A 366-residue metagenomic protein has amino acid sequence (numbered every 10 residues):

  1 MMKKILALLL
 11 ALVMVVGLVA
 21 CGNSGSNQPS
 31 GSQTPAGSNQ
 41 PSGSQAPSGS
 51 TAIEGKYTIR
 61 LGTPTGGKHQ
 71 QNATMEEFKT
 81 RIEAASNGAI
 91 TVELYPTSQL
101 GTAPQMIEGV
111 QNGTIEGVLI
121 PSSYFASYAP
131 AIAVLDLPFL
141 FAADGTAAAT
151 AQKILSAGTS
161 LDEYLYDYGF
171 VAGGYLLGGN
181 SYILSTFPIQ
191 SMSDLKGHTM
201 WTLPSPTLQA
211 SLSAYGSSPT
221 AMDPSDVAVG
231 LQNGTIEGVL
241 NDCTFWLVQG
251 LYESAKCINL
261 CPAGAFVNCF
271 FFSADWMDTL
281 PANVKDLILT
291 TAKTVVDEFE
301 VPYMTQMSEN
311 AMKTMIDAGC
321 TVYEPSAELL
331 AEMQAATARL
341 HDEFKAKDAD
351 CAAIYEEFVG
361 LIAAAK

Functional and structural regions predicted by a protein language model:
M1-T58, A364-K366: Short, low-complexity disordered leader/linker segments with a strong preference for bacterial N-terminal type II
M2, L9-L10, A157, M307 (+1 more regions): Generic detector of short alpha-helix boundary/capping microenvironments and adjacent low-complexity segments
V16, S156-S160, T207, M307-N310: Transmembrane alpha-helix boundary/anchor motif
G22-G25, G49-T146, L165-K366: N-terminal secretory/targeting leader peptides
A142-D162: A gly/proline- and charged-residue-enriched helix-loop-helix capping module
